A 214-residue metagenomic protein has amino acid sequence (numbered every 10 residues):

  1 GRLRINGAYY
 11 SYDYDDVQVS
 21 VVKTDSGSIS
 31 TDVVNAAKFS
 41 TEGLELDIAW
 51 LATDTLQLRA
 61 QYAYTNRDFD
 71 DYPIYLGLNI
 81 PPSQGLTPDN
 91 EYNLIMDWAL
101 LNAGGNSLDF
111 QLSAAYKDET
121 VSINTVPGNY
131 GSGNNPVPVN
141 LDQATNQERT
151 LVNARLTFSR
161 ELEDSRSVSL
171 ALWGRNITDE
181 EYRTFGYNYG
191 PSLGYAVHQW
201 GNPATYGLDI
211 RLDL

Functional and structural regions predicted by a protein language model:
G1-R2, S26-S28, T55, L76-G77 (+2 more regions): Intrinsic-disorder/low-complexity loop/linker signature
R2-I5, Y9-D32, P73, A115-T125 (+1 more regions): Surface-exposed extracellular loop regions of Gram-negative outer-membrane beta-barrel proteins, predominantly
S11-D13, V34-V126: Gram-negative outer-membrane beta-barrel transporters
T24-D25, T53, T145: Acidic surface patches and DE-rich sequence motifs
D32-N35, L44, V152, V168: Residue-level marker for the onset of beta-strands and adjacent loop->beta junctions in well-ordered domains
Q84-L214: Conserved C-terminal beta-signal and adjacent last beta-strands/turns of outer-membrane beta-barrel proteins
